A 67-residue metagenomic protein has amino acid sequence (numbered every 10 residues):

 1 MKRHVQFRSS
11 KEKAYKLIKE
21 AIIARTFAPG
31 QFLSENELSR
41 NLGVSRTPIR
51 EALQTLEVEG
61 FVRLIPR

Functional and structural regions predicted by a protein language model:
M1-R67: Short linear motifs at protein or domain termini
